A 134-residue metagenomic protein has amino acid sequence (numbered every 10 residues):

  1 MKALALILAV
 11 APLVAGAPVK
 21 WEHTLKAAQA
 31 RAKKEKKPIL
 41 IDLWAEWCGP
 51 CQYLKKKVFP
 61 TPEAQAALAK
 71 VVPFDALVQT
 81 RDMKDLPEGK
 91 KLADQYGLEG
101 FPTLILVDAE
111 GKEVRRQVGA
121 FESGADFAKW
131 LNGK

Functional and structural regions predicted by a protein language model:
A3-L13: Sec-dependent N-terminal signal peptides
V19-H23, V58-P87: Thiol-based oxidoreductase modules, predominantly thioredoxin-like and allied folds used for disulfide exchange
W21-I39: A short beta-strand-turn-helix
K36-I39, W44-W47, G100: Short pre-active-site segment immediately N-terminal to redox-active cysteine/selenocysteine motifs in thiol-based
I39-D42, V72-A76, T103-L106, R116: Structural recognition of the beta-strand scaffold that forms the well-ordered cores of secreted hydrolase catalytic
L43-F59: Conserved redox-active cysteine motifs that mediate thiol-disulfide chemistry, especially di-cysteine Cys-X(1-2)-Cys
F74, M83, P87-Y96, I105-E110: Short, internal strand/loop/helix patches that form the active-site neighborhood or redox-interaction surface
Q95, E99-K134: Non-catalytic, surface beta->alpha helical segment in thiol-disulfide oxidoreductase systems
